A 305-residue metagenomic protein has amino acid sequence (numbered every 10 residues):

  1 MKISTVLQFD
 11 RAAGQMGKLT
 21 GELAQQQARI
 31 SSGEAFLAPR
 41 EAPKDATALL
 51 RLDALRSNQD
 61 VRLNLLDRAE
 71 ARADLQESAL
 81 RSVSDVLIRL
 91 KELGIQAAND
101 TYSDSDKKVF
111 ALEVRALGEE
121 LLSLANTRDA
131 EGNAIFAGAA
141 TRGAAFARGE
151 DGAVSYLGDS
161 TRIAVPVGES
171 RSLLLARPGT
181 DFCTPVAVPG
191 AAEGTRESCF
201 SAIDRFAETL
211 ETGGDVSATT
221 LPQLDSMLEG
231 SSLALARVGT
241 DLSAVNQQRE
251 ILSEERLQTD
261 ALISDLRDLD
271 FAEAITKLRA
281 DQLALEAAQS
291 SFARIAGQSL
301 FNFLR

Functional and structural regions predicted by a protein language model:
M1-T141, E208-R305: Amphipathic alpha-helical polymerization modules
G143-T212: Cysteine-poor, low-complexity segments in flexible/peripheral regions
